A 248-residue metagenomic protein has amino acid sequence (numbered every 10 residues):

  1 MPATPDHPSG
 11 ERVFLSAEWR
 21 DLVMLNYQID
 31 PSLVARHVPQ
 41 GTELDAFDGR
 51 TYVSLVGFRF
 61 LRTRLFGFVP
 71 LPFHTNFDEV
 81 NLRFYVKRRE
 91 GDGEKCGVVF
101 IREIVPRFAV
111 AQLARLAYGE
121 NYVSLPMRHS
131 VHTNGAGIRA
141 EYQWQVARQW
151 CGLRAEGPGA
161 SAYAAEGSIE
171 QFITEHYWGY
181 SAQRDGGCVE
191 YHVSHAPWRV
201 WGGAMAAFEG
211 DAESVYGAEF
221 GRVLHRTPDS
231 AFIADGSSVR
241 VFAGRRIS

Functional and structural regions predicted by a protein language model:
M1-F66, W201, E209, V215-S248: Hydrophobic, proline/glycine-rich low-complexity stretches
P5, G10, V69-P72, N76 (+2 more regions): Active-site-adjacent core segments of small-molecule enzymes
L22, N81-S248: Internal, well-folded beta-alpha domain core
T42, D78, E103: Functionally constrained cores in energy, signaling, and assembly domains
R50-T51, V56-E90: Long, hydrophobic/aromatic-enriched structural stretches that serve as scaffold segments
